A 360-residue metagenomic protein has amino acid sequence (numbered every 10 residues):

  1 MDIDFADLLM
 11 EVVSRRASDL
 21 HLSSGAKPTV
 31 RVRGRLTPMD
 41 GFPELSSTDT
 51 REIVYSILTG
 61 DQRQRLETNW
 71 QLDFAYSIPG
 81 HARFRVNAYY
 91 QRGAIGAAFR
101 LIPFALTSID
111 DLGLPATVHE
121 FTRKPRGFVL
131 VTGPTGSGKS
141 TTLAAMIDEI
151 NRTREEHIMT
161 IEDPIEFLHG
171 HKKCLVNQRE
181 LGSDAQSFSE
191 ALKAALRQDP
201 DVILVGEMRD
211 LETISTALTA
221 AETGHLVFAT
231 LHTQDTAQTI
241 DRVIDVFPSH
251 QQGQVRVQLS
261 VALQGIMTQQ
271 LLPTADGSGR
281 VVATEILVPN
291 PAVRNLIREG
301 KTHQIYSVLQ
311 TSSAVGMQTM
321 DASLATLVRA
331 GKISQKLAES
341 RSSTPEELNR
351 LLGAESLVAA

Functional and structural regions predicted by a protein language model:
M1-A360: Short, flexible helix-loop junctions that flank or precede catalytic/ligand sites
